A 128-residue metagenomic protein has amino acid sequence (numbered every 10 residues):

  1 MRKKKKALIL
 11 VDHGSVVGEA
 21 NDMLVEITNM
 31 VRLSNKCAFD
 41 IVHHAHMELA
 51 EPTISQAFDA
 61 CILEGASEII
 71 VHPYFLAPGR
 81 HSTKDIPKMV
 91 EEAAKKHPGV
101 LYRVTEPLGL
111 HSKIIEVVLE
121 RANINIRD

Functional and structural regions predicted by a protein language model:
M1-D128: Active-site-proximal alpha-helix that buttresses catalytic centers in soluble enzyme cores
